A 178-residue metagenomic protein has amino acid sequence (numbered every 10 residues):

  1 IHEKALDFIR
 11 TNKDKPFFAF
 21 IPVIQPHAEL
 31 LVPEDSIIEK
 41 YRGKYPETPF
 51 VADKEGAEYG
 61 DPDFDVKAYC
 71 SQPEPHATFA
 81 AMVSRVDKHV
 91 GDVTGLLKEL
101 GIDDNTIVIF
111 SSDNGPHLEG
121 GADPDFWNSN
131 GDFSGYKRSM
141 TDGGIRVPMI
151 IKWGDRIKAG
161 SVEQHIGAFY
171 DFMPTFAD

Functional and structural regions predicted by a protein language model:
I1-M173, A177: Active-site-proximal cap/lid insertion segments
